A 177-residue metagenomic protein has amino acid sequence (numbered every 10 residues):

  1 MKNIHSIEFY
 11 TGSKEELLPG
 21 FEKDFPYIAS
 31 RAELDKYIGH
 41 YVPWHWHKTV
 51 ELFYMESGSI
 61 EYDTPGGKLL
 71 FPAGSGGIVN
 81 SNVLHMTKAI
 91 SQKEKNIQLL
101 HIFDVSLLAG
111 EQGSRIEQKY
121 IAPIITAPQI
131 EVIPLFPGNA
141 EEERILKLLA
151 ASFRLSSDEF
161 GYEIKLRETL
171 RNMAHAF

Functional and structural regions predicted by a protein language model:
M1-D63, G67-S75, V83, Q118 (+1 more regions): Generic protein-terminus/edge-of-domain signal
K2-Y10, L17-D24, V83-A151: A hydrophobic/aromatic-rich effector-binding and dimerization subdomain of bacterial HTH-type transcriptional regulators
H40-W46, D63, K88-I90, E111-G113 (+1 more regions): Short histidine-centered beta-strand/loop micro-motifs that create catalytic or ligand/metal-coordination sites
E51-Y54, E117, R144, L148 (+2 more regions): Amphipathic, well-ordered alpha-helical segments in soluble domains
S57, T126, R154-S157: Residues at helix-coil transition
E131-E143, L155-F177: Short, Lys/Arg-enriched, Trp-marked, Pro/Gly-tolerant hinge/linker segments that flank
